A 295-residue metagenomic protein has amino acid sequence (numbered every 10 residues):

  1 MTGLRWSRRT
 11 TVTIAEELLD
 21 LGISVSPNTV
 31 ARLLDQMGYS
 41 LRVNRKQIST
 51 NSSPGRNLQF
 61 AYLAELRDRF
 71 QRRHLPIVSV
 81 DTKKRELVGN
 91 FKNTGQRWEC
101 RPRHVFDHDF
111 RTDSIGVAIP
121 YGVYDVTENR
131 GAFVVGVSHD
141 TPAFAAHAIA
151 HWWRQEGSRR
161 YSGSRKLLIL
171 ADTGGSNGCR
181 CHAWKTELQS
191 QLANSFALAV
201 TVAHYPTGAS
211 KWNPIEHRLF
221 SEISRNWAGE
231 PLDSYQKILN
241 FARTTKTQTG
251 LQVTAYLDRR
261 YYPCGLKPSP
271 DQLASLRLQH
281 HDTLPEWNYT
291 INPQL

Functional and structural regions predicted by a protein language model:
M1-V25: A short, amphipathic alpha-helix used for macromolecular contacts
R8-R9, V78-S79, K166-T173, V202-T207 (+1 more regions): Extended hydrophobic secondary-structure segments that form protein cores and membrane-embedded regions
T13, S24-H104: Charge-mixed, compositionally biased segments that are often intrinsically disordered regulatory tracts
I14, D81, N129, D172 (+1 more regions): Short, conserved catalytic/metal-binding motifs centered on acidic residues
H104-L170, G174-G175: Electropositive, glycine- and tryptophan-enriched low-complexity nucleic-acid-binding patches
A171-W184, P206-W212: Acidic, metal-coordinating catalytic cores used for nucleic-acid/nucleotide bond scission and strand-transfer chemistry
V202-S224: RNase H-like two-metal-ion nuclease catalytic core shared by retroviral integrases and related mobile-element nucleases
G229-L295: C-terminal accessory extensions appended to soluble enzyme cores
